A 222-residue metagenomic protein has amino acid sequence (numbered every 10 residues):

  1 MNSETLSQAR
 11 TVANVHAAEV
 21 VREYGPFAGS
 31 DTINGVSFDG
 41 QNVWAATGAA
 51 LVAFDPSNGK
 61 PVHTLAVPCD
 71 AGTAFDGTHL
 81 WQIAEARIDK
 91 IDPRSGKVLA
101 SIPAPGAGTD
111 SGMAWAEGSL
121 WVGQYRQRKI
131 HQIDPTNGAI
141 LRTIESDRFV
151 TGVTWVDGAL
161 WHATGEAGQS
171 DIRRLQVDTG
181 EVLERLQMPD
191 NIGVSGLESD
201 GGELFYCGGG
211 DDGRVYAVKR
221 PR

Functional and structural regions predicted by a protein language model:
L6-S30: A short helix->beta-strand "capping" segment at the edge of beta-propeller domains
V20-F27, G59-L65, K97-P103, A139-I144 (+1 more regions): A short beta-strand motif characteristic of beta-propeller blades
A28-D39, V67-G77, P105-E117, D147-G158 (+1 more regions): Beta-rich, blade/repeat-based domains predominating in secreted/periplasmic proteins but also intracellular
V43-G48, L80-A86, V122-Q127, H162-A167 (+1 more regions): Conserved beta-strand positions in repeat-built beta-propeller and related beta-rich domains
G48-P56: Beta-propeller domains
V52-A53, D89, H131, R173 (+1 more regions): WD40 beta-propeller blade core
D55-G59, D92-G96, D134-G138, Q176-G180 (+1 more regions): Short loop/turn segments that connect beta-strands within beta-propeller blades
V194-R222: Blade-level signature of beta-propeller repeat domains, shared across WD40, Kelch, NHL, RCC1 and BNR/Asp-box propellers
